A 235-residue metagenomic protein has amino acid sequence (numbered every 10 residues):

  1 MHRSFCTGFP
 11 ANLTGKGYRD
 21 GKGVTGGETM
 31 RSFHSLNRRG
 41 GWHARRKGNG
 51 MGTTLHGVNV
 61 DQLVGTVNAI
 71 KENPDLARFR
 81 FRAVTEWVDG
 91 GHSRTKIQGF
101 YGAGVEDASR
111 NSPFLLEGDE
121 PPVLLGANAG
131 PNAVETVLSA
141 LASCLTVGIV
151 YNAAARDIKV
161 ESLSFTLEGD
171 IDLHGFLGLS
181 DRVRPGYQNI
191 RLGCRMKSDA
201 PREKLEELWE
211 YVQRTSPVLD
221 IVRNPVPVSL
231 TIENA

Functional and structural regions predicted by a protein language model:
P10-L13: Short hydrophobic targeting helices and cationic amphipathic motifs that mediate membrane/organellar targeting
R31-L36, H43-S139, I149-A235: Extended beta-strand/beta-hairpin segments
